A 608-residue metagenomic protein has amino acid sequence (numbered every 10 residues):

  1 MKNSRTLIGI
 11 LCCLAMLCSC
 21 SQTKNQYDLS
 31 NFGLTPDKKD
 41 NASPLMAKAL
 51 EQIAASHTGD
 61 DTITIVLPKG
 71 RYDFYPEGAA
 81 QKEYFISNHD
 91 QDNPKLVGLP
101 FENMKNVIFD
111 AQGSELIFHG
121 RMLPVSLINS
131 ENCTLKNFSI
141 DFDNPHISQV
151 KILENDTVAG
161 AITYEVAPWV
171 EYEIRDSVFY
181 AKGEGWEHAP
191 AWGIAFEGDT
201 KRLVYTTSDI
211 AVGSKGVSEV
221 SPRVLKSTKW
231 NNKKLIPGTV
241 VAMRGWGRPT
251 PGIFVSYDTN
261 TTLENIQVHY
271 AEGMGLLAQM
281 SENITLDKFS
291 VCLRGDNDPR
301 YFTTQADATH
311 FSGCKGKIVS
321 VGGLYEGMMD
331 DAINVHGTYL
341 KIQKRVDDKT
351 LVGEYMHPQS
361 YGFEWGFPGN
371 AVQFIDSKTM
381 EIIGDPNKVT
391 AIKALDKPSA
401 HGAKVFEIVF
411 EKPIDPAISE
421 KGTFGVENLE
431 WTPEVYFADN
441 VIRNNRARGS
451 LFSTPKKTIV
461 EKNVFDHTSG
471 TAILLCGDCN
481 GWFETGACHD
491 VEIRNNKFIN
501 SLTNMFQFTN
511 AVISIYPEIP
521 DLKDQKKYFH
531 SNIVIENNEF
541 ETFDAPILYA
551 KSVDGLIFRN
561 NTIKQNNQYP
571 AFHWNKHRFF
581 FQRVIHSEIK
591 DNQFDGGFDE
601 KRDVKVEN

Functional and structural regions predicted by a protein language model:
L17-Q26: Bacterial Sec-dependent signal peptides at the C-terminal "C-region" and cleavage site
L29-I65: Acidic Gly/Asp/Thr-rich repetitive segments characteristic of extracellular carbohydrate-active and adhesion proteins
A47, E51-S56, D73-I108, I117-K136 (+11 more regions): Extracellular beta-strand-rich solenoid/capping regions of secreted or surface-exposed proteins that bind or remodel
D61-I63, V97, K105-V107, S114 (+22 more regions): The right-handed parallel beta-helix/beta-solenoid scaffold, focusing on the short coil/turn and N-cap positions
F118, F142-D143, A167-K215, Y361-A400: Ser/Thr/Gly-rich low-complexity blocks that favor extended beta-strand/coil architectures
F118-P124, N144-S148, P249-G252, E272-L277 (+12 more regions): Short glycine/acidic-rich loop motifs that flank beta-strands on beta-rich extracellular proteins
T200-R248, D385, K393-V435, R443: Small/polar beta-strand repeat architecture
